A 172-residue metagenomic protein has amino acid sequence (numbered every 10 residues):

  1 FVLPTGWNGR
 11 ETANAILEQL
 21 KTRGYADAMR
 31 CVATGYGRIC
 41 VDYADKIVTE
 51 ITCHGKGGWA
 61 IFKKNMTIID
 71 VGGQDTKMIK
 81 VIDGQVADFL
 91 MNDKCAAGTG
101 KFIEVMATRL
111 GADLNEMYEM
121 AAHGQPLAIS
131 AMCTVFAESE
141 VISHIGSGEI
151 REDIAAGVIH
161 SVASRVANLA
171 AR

Functional and structural regions predicted by a protein language model:
F1, N65-Q85: Gly/Thr-rich phosphate-binding beta-strand-loop-beta motif of the actin/hexokinase/Hsp70
F1-Q19, V86-F89, D93-K94: Short glycine-rich, Thr/Ser-proximal phosphate-binding strand/loop in the N-terminal lobe of ATP-dependent enzymes
V2-T5, R23-T52, K80, A87-D88: Short beta-strand-loop/turn "lid" adjacent to the catalytic site in phosphate-handling enzymes
I16-M29, V166-R172: Phosphate/pyrophosphate-binding loops at sites that engage ATP/ADP/AMP, CoA/4′-phosphopantetheine, polyphosphate
E50-K63, T67-I69: Active-site cofactor/substrate anionic-group-binding motifs, chiefly glycine- and Lys/Arg-rich phosphate-binding loops
D83-P126, C133: Glycine-rich phosphate-binding loop plus the immediately following alpha-helix
S139-A170: Adenine-nucleotide phosphate-binding core of ATP-dependent small-molecule kinases
